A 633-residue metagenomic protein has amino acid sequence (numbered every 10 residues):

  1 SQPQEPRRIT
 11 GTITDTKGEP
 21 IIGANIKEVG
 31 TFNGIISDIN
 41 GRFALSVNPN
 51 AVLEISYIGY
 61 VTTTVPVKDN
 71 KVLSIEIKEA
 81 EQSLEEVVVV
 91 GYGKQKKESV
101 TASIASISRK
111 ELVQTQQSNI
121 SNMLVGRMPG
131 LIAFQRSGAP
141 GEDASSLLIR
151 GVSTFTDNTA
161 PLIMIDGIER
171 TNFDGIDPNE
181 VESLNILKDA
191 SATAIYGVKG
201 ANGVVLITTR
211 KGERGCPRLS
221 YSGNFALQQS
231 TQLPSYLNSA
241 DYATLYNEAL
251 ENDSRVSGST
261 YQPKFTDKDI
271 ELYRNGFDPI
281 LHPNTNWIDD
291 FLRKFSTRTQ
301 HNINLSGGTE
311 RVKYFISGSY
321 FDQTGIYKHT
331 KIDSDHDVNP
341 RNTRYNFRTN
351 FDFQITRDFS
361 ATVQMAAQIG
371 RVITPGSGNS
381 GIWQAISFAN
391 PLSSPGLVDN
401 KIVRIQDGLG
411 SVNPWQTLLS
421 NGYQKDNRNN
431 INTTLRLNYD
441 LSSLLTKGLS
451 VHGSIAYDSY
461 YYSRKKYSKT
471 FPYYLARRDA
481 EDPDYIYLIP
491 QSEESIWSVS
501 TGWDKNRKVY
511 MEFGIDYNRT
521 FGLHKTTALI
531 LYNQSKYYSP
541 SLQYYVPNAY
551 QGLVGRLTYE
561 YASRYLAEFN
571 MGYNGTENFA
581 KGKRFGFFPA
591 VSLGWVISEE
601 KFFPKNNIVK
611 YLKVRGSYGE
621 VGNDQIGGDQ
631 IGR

Functional and structural regions predicted by a protein language model:
S1-F347, A361: Short, small/polar-rich motifs associated with maturation and membrane association, primarily at protein termini
T209, Y221, I303-T309, T349-F353 (+5 more regions): Residues on the lipid-exposed face of transmembrane beta-strands in outer-membrane beta-barrel proteins
G212-P217, E310-R311, I326, D358 (+5 more regions): Short loop/turn motifs that connect adjacent beta-strands in outer-membrane beta-barrel proteins
L219-L227, G318-Y320, V363-I369, G453-S459 (+4 more regions): Transmembrane beta-barrel strands of outer-membrane/channel proteins
Q229-D267, Q368-G408, Y461-D484, L612-R633: A surface-exposed, glycine/aromatic-enriched loop/edge motif typical of exported proteins
S230-Q232, P279-S319, Q323-Y327, V338-N413 (+6 more regions): Flexible loop and strand-edge segments within Gram-negative outer membrane beta-barrel domains
F321-R344, A366, V372-G376, G381 (+4 more regions): Small-side-chain secondary-structure face that scaffolds active or pore-lining regions
Q354-T356, V499-Y510, N518-R633: Structural signature of Gram-negative outer-membrane beta-barrels, strongest in the C-terminal barrel of TonB-dependent
